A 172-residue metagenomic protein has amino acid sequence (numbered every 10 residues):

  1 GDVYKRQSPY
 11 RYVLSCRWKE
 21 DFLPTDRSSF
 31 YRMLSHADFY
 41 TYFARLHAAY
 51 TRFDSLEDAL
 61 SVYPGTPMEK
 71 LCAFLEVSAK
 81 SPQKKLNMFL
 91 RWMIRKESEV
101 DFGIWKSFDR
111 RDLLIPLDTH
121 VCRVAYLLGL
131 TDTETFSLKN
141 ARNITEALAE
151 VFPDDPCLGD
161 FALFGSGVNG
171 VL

Functional and structural regions predicted by a protein language model:
G1-Y4: Short, small-residue-biased leader/transition segments that mark boundaries at the very start of proteins
R6-D54: Hydrophobic alpha-helical segments and helix pairs
F39-L172: C-terminal accessory module of base-excision DNA glycosylases/AP lyases that mediates lesion recognition and DNA
